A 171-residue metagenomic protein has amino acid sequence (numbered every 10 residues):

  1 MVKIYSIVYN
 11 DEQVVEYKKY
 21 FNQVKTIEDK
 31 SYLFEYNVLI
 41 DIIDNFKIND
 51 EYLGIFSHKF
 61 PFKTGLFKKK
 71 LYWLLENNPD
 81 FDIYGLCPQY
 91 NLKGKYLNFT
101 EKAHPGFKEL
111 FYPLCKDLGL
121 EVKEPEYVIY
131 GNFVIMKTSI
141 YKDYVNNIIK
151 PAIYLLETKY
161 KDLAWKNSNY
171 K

Functional and structural regions predicted by a protein language model:
M1-K171: ER/Golgi luminal nucleotide-sugar-dependent glycosyltransferases, focusing on the catalytic module
